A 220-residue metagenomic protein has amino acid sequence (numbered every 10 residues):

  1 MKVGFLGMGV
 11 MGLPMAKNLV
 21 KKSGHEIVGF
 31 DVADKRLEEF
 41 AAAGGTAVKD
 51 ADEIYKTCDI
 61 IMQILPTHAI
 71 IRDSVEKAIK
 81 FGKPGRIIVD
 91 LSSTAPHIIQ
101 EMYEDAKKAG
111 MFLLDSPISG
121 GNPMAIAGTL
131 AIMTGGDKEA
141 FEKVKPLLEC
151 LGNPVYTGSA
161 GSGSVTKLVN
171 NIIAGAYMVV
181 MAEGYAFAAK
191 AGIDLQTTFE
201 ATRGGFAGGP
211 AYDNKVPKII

Functional and structural regions predicted by a protein language model:
M1-K56, I60-Q63, R86, V155: NAD(P)+-binding Rossmann beta1-loop-alpha1 motif at the extreme N-terminus of oxidoreductases
V10, P14, E53, I60 (+9 more regions): Amphipathic alpha-helical hairpins
A51-L113: Rossmann-fold NAD(P) dinucleotide-binding segment
S93-I172: Rossmann-fold dinucleotide-binding core
S162-I220: Helical "substrate-binding/catalytic lid" subdomain of Rossmann-like NAD(P)-dependent dehydrogenases/reductases
